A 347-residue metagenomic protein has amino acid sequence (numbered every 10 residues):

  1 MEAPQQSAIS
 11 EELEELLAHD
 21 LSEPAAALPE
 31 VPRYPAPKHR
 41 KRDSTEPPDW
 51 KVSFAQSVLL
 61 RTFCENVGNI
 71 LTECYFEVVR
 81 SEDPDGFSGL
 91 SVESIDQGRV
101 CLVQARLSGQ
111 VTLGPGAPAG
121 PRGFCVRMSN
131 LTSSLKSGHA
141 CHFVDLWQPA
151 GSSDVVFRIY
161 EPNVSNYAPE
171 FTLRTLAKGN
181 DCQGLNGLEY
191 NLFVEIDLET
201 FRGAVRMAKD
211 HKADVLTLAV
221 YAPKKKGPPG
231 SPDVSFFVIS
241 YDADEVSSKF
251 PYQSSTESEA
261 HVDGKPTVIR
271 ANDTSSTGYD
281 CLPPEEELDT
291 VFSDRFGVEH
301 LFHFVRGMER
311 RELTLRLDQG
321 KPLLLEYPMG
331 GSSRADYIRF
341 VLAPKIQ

Functional and structural regions predicted by a protein language model:
M1-H211, T217-Q347: DNA polymerase sliding clamps and clamp-related checkpoint/processivity subunits
